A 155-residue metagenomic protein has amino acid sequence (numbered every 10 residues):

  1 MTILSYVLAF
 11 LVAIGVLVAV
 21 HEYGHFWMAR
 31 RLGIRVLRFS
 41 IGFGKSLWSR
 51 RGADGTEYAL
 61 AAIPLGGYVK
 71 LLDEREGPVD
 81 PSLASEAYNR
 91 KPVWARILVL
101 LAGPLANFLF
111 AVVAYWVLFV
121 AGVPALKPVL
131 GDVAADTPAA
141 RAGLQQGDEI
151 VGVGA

Functional and structural regions predicted by a protein language model:
M1-F10: Feature marks short, highly hydrophobic, charge-poor N-terminal signal-anchor/signal peptide-like helices that anchor
L4, V79-W94, A106-A155: PDZ peptide-recognition modules
L11, G15-A19, L105-V112: Residue-level signal for the membrane-embedded core of alpha-helical transmembrane segments, especially mid-helix
A13-L17, H25, F119, V123: Alpha-helical transmembrane segments
V18-R30, G103: Active-site recognition of the HExxH zinc-binding catalytic motif
R30-A111: Membrane-embedded helix-turn/re-entrant segments that form the catalytic/gating core of multi-pass membrane enzymes
